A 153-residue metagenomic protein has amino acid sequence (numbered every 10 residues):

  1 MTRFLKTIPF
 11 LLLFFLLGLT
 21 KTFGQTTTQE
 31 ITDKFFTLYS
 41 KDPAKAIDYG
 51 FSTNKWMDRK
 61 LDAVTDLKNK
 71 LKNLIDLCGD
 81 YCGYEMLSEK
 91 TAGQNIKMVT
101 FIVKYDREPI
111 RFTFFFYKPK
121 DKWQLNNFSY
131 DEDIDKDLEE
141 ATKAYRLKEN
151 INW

Functional and structural regions predicted by a protein language model:
M1-P9: Bacterial N-terminal signal peptides that target proteins for export
P9-G18: Bacterial N-terminal signal peptides
L19-T37: Short, low-complexity N-terminal intrinsically disordered segments enriched in polar/charged residues
K41-M57: Short, well-ordered alpha-helical segments enriched in acidic and aromatic residues
D62-L67: A solvent-exposed, acidic/Ser-Thr-rich amphipathic alpha-helical stretch
K68-T113: Surface-exposed, charged secondary-structure patches
T113-Q124, Y130: A short, surface-exposed beta-strand/turn
S129-W153: Low-complexity, intrinsically disordered terminal/linker segments enriched in charged and Gly/Pro repeats
